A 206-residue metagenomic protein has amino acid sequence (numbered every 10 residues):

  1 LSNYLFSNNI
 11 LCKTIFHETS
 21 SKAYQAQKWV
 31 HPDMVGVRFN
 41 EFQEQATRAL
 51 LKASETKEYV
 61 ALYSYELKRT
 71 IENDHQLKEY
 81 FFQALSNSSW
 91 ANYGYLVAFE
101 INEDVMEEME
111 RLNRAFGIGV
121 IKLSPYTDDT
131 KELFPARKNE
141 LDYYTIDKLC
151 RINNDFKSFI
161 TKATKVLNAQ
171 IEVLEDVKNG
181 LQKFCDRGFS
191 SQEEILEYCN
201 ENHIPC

Functional and structural regions predicted by a protein language model:
L1-Q45, C206: Acidic-basic catalytic patches of nuclease active cores, encompassing PD-(D/E)XK and other metal-cofactor nuclease
S2, A84, M106-E110: Short amphipathic alpha-helical segments and helix-helix/interface helices
G36-S64: Active-site beta-strand-loop-beta-strand hairpin of nuclease catalytic cores that positions key catalytic residues
R48-A49, Y80, V105: Amphipathic coiled-coil/heptad-repeat helices and related helical stalk/stem segments that mediate oligomerization
Y63-N73: Glycine-rich phosphate-binding "P-loop"
E72-L77, S89-T127: Nucleic-acid nuclease catalytic cores
E79-N87: Histidine-anchored nucleotide/phosphate-binding helix
E110-C206: Non-catalytic C-terminal interaction segments of nucleic acid-processing enzymes
